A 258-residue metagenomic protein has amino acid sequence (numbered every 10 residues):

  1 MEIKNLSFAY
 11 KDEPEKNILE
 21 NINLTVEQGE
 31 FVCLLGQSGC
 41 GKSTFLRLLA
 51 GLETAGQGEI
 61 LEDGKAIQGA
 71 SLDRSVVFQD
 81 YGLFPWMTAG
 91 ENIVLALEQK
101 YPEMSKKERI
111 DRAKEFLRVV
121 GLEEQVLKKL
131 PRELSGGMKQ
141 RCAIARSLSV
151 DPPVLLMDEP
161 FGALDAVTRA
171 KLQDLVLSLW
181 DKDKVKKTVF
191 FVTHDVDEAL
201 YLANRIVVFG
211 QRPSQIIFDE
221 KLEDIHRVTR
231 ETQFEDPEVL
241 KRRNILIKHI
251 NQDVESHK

Functional and structural regions predicted by a protein language model:
L35-Q37: The feature captures the beta-strand-to-loop junction immediately N-terminal to the Walker
A50: Helix-to-loop junction immediately C-terminal to a conserved catalytic motif
G58-A70: Conserved ABC transporter NBD signature motif
M87-A96: Short coil-to-helix segment of the ABC ATPase nucleotide-binding domain corresponding to the Q-loop/switch region
S105-Q125, L177-S178: Conserved ABC ATPase "signature" region
L130-L134, M138: Conserved ABC ATPase signature
